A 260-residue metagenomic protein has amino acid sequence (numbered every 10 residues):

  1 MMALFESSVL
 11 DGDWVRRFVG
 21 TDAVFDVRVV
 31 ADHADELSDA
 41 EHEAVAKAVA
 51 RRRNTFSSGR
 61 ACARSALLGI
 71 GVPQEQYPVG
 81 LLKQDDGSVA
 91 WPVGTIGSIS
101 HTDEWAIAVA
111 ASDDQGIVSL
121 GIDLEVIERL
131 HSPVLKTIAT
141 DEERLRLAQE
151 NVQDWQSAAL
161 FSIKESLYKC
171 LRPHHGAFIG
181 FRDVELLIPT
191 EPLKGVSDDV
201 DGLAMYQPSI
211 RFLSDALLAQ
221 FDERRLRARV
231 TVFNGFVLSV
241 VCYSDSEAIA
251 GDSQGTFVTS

Functional and structural regions predicted by a protein language model:
M1-S260: Core catalytic alpha/beta fold that binds nucleotide/phospho-ligands
